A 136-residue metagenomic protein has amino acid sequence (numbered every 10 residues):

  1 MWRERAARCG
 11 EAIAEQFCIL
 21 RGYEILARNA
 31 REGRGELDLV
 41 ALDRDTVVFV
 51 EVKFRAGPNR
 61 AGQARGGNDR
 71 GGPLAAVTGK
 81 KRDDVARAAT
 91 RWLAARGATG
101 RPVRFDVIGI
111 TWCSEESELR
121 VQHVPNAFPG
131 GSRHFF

Functional and structural regions predicted by a protein language model:
M1-R28: Acidic-basic catalytic patches of nuclease active cores, encompassing PD-(D/E)XK and other metal-cofactor nuclease
C18, L37-G62, V77, V85: Conserved catalytic cores of phosphodiester-cleaving nucleases, focusing on short active-site segments
I25-A27, F49, F105: Hydrophobic residues on conserved beta-strands that form the core of alpha/beta folds
E32-G35: Short acidic/glycine-enriched loop/turn segments that link adjacent beta-strands
Q63-G67: A solvent-exposed, charged loop/short amphipathic helix patch at secondary-structure junctions
D69-V103: Mid-chain, well-packed structural core segment of small domains
A94-F136: Domain-level recognition of nuclease-like catalytic cores that cleave nucleotide substrates
